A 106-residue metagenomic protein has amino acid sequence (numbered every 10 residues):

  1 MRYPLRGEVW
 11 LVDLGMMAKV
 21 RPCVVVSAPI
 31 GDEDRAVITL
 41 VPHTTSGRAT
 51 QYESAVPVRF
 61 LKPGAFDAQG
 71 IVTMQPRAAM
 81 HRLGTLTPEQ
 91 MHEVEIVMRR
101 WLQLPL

Functional and structural regions predicted by a protein language model:
M1-L106: Conserved functional hotspots at enzyme active or ligand-binding sites that engage polyanionic ligands
